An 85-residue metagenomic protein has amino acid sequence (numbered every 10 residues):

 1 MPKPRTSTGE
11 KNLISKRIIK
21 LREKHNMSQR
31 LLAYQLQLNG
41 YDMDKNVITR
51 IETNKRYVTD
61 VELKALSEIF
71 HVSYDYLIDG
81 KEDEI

Functional and structural regions predicted by a protein language model:
M1-H25: A short, Lys/Arg-rich alpha-helix, primarily the initiator
P2-G9, E68, D75-I85: Short, charged recognition helix plus adjacent turn of helix-turn-helix-like nucleic-acid-binding domains
I14, H25, Y41, R56-T59: Flexible coil/turn residues that form the inter-helical turn or adjacent wing/linker of helix-turn-helix
R17, S28, T59-E62, S73: Residues that mark the N-terminal boundary/hinge immediately upstream of a DNA-recognition element
I19, E23, Q37-L38, T53 (+1 more regions): Residue-level detection of the helix-turn-helix DNA-binding "recognition helix"
N26-R50: Short alpha-helical DNA-recognition segment
L32, E62-F70, L77-I78: Hydrophobic micro-packing sites on short alpha-helices
N46, T53-E68, E84: Short, basic-rich loop-to-helix N-cap that marks the start of a DNA-contacting helix
